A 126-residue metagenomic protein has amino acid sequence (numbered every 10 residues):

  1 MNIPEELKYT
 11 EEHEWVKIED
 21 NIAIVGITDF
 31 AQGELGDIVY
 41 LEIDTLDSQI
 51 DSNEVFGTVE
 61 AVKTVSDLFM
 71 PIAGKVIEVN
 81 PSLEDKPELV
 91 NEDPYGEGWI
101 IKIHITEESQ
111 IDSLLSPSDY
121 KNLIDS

Functional and structural regions predicted by a protein language model:
M1-V55, E92-S126: Acidic, low-complexity mobile loops and tails
I22, A73-K75: Structural motif
A31, E84-D85: A short acidic/small-residue loop/turn micro-motif
E34-Y40, V62, M70-A73: Short, solvent-exposed beta-edge and connector elements
A61-T64, P81: Short, conserved catalytic or interaction motifs in soluble domains
D67-P71, H104: Histidine- and aromatic-rich ligand-binding microenvironments
E88-V90: Conserved, structured core segments of small domains
